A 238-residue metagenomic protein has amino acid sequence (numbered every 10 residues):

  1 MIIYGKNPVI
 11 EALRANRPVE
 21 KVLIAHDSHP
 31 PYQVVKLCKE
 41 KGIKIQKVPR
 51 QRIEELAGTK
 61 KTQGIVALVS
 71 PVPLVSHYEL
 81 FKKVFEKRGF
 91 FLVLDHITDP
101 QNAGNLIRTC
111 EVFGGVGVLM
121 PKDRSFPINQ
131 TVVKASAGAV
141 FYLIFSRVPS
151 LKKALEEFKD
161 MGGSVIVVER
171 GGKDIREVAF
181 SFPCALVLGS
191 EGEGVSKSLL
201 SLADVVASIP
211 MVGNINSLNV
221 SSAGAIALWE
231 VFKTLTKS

Functional and structural regions predicted by a protein language model:
M1-K82: N-terminal positively charged helical leader segments and presequences
G5, D95, N102, S217-N219: Active-site helix-initiating loop/hinge in glycosyltransferases
E11-R17, H29, I43, V84-K173: RNA substrate-binding interface of SAM-dependent RNA methyltransferases
A15-N16, K134-A139, L200-S238: Structured adenosyl-cofactor binding patch, chiefly the S-adenosyl-L-methionine
D27-H29, R50-R52, D123-S125, E191-E193 (+1 more regions): Short, acidic/turn-prone active-site loops that include or flank metal/cofactor- and phosphate-binding residues
L56-S70, S136-V140, I144-S146, S181-G189: Short basic, glycine-rich beta-strand/loop surfaces that mediate nucleic-acid
V165-N219: Active-site/ligand-binding-proximal alpha/beta "capping" segment
